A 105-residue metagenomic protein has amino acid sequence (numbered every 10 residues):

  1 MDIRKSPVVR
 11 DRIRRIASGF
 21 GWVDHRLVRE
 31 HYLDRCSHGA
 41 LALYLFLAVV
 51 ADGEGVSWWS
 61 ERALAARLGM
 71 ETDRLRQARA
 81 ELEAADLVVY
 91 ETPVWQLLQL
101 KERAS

Functional and structural regions predicted by a protein language model:
M1, E102-S105: Short intrinsically disordered terminal tails
M1-G55: Short recognition helix of helix-turn-helix/winged-helix DNA-binding domains
V50-R103: Winged helix-turn-helix DNA-binding recognition segment
